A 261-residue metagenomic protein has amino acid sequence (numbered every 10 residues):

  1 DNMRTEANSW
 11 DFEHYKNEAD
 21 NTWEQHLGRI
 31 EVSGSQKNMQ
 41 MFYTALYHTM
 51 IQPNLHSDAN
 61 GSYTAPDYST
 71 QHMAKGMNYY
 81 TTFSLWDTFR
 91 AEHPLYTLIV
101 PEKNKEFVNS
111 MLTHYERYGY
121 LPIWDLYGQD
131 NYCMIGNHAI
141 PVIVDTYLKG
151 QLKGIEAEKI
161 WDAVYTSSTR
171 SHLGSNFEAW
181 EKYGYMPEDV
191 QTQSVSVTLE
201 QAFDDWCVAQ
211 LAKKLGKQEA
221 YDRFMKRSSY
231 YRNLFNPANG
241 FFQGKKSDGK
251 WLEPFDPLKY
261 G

Functional and structural regions predicted by a protein language model:
D1-Y79, T113, Y120-I123, G154 (+2 more regions): Acidic/polar, glycine-enriched structural segments that form the non-catalytic walls/loops of the carbohydrate-binding
S33-S35, N78-T82, E92-P94, P101-K105 (+3 more regions): A conserved hydrophobic secondary-structure block that centers on an alpha-helix together with its immediately flanking
G34-N38, L55-G61, L98-V108, L148-D162 (+1 more regions): Structural helix-adjacent loops and short alpha-helical linkers that scaffold large soluble proteins
F42-S57, F83-N104, V144-Q151, W206-L215: Alpha-helical support elements that line or immediately flank enzyme active sites and cofactor-binding pockets
P53, K103-P122, K159-M186, R227-F241: Long, well-ordered core segments of solenoidal/helical folds
A65, S69, G128-I143, W180-V195 (+1 more regions): Carbohydrate-binding/catalytic loop surfaces
N78-F83, L95-E102, Y127-H138, Q151-I155 (+3 more regions): Alpha-helix capping and helix-loop boundary segments enriched in small/acidic/polar residues
P122, K214-G261: Catalytic cores of carbohydrate-active enzymes
